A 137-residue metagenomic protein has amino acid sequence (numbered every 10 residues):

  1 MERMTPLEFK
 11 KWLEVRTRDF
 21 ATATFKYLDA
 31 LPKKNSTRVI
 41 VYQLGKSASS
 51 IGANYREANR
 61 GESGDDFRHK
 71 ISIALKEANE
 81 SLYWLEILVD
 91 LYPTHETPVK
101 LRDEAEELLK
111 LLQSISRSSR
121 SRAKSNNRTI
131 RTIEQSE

Functional and structural regions predicted by a protein language model:
M1-E137: Short, C-terminally biased terminal segments at protein or domain edges
